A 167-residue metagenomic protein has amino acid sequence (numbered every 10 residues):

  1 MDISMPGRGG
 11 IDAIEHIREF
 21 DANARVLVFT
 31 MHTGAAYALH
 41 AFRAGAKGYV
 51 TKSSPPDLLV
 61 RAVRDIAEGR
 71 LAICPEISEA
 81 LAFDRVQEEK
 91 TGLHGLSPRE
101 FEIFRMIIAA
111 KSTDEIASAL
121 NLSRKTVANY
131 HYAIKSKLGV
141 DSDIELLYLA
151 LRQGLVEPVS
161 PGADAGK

Functional and structural regions predicted by a protein language model:
D2, T30: Active-site residues of response regulator receiver
M5-R8, D21, M106, K111: Hydrophobic residue at a beta-alpha junction that N-caps the helix immediately following a catalytic beta-strand/loop
P6-D12, T33: Acidic catalytic/metal-coordinating carboxylates
I11-N23: Short amphipathic alpha-helix used as the core "switch/output" element in two-component signaling
A36-R43, K47-P98, E102, I144 (+1 more regions): Short, flexible helix-to-coil linker/hinge segments that flank and couple to helix-turn-helix
K90-K125: Helix-turn-helix DNA-binding segment
S112-E145: Recognition helix of helix-turn-helix DNA-binding domains
Y132-K167: Basic, Lys/Arg-enriched C-terminal extension of HTH/homeodomain DNA-binding domains
